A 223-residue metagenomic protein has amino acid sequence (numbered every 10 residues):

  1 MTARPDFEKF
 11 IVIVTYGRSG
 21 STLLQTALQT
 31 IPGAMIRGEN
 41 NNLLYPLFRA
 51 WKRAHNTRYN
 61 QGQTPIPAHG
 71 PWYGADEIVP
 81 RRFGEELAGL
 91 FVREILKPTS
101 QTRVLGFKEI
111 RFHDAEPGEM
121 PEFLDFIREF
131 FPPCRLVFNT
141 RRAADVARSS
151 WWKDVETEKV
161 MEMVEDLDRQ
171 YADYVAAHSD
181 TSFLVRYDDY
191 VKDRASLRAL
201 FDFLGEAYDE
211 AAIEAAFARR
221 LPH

Functional and structural regions predicted by a protein language model:
M1-R93, E210-A212, A216-H223: PAPS-dependent sulfotransferase catalytic core
H55-Y59, P98-E210: PAPS-dependent sulfotransferase catalytic domain
